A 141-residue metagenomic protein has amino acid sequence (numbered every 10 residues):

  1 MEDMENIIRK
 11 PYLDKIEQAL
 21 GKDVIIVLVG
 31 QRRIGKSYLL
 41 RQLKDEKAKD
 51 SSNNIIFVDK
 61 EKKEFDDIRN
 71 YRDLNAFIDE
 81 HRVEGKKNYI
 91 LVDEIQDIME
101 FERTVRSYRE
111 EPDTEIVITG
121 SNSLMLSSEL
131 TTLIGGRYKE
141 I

Functional and structural regions predicted by a protein language model:
M1-I141: Phosphate-binding site recognition
